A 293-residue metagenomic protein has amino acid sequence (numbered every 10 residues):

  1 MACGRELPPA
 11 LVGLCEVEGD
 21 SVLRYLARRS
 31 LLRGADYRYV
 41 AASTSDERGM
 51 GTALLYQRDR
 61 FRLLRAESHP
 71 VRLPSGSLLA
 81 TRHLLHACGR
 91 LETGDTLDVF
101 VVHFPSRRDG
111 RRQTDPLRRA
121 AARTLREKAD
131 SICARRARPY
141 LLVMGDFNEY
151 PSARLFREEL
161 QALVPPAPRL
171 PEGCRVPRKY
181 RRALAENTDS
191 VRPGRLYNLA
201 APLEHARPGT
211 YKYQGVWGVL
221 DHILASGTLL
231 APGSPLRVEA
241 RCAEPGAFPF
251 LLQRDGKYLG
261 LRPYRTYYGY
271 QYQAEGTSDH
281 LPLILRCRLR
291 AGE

Functional and structural regions predicted by a protein language model:
M1-T52, A122, L252-L261, G269-E275 (+2 more regions): N-terminal, active-site-proximal structural segment of metallo-dependent hydrolase catalytic domains
A2, P8-L14, A41-A42, L73-P74 (+4 more regions): Second-shell loop/turn segments in exported
A2-R5, V22-L32, R60, E127-A134 (+3 more regions): Sec-exported extracytoplasmic/periplasmic mature domains
L11-G13, V17-P105: Structured beta-strand-rich core segments of catalytic domains in phosphoester-bond hydrolases
G13, G19-V22, G51, R118-K128 (+3 more regions): Stable alpha-helical elements in mature extracytoplasmic
S21-Y25, R48-G51, R108-R111, Y150-L155 (+1 more regions): Extracytoplasmic/secreted cell-surface and envelope-processing proteins
T81, R90-R123, E127, I132 (+1 more regions): Metal-dependent phosphoester/phosphodiester hydrolase catalytic core
S131-L141, E149-E293: Metal-dependent phosphoester-hydrolase catalytic domains
